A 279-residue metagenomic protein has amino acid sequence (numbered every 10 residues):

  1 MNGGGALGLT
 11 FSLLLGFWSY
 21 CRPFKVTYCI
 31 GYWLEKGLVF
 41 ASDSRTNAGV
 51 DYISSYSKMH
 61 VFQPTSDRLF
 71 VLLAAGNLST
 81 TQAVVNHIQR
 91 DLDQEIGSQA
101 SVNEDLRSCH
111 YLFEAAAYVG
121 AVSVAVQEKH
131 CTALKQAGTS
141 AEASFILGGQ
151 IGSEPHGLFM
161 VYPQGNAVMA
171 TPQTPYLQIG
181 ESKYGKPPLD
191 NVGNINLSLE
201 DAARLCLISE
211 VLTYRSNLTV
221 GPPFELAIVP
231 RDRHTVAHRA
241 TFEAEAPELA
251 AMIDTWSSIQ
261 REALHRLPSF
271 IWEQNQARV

Functional and structural regions predicted by a protein language model:
F24-K25, C29-K135, Y176-E200, R204 (+3 more regions): Conserved short S/T/G-enriched processing/targeting/catalytic segments and their helical context
T27-W33, L38-A41, A143-Q150, G157-F159 (+1 more regions): Short beta-strand scaffold segments in enzyme catalytic cores
Y118-M160, M169: Active-site periphery "cap/insert" segments of enzyme catalytic domains
T213, N217-E225: C-terminal binding/interaction regions
R233-A244: Terminal amphipathic helices with adjacent charged low-complexity linkers/tails
